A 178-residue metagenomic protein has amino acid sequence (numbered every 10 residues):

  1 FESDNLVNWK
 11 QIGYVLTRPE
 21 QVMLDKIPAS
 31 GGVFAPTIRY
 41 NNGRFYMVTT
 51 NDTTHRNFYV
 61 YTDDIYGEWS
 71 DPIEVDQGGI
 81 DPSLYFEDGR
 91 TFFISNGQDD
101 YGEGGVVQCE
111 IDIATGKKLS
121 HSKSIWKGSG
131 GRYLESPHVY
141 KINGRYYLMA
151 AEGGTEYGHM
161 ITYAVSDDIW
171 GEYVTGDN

Functional and structural regions predicted by a protein language model:
F1-N178: Carbohydrate-active catalytic/glycan-binding domains of CAZyme proteins, especially the secreted or lumenal ectodomains
